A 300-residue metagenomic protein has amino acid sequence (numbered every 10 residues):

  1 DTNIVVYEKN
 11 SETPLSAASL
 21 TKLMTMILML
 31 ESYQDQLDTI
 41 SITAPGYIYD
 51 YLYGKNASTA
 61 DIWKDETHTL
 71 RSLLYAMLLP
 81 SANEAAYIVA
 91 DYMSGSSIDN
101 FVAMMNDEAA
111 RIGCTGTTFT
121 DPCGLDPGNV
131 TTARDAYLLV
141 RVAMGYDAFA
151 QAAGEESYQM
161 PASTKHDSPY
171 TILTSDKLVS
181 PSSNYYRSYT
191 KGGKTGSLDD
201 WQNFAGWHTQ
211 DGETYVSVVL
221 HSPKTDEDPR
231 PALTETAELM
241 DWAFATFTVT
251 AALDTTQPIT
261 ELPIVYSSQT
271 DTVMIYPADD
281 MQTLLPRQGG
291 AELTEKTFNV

Functional and structural regions predicted by a protein language model:
D1-R134, R141-D147: Active-site-adjacent loops and short helices of periplasmic peptidoglycan-processing enzymes
C114-T115, G128-T131, D135-V300: Domain-terminus/edge residues, biased toward the C-terminal soluble/receptor-binding domains of extracytoplasmic
